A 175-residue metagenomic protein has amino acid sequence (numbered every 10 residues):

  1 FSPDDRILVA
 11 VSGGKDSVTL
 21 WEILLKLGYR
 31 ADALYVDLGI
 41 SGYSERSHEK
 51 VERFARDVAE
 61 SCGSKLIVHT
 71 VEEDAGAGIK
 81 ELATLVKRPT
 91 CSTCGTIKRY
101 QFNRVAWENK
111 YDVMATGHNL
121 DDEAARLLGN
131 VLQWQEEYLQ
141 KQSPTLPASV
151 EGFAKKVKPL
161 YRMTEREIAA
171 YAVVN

Functional and structural regions predicted by a protein language model:
F1-F153, Y161-V174: ATP-dependent adenylation/nucleotidyltransferase module used to activate substrates
V157: Nucleic-acid nuclease catalytic cores
